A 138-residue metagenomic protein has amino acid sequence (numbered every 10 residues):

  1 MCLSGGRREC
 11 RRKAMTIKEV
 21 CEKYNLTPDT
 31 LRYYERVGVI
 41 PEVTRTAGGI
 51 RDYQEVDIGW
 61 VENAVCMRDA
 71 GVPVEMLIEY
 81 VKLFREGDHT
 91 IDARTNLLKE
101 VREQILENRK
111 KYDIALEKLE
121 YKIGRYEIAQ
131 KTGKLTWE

Functional and structural regions predicted by a protein language model:
M1-E22, P41-T44, E55-E138: Arg/Lys-rich, alpha-helical DNA-contact motif
P28-A47: Major-groove DNA-recognition helix of helix-turn-helix-type DNA-binding domains
D52: Interdomain coupling helix/linker and adjacent catalytic-core signature of nucleotidyl signaling output domains
